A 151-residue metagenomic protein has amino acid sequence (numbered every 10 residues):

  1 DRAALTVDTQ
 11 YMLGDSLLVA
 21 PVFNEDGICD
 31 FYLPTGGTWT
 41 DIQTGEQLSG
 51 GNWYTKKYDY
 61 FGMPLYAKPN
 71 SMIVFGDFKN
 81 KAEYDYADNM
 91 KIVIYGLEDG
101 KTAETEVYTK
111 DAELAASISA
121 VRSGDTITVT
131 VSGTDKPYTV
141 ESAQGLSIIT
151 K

Functional and structural regions predicted by a protein language model:
D1-P137, S142-G145: Catalytic core of carbohydrate-active enzymes
L146-K151: A short amphipathic beta-strand at an alpha->beta junction
